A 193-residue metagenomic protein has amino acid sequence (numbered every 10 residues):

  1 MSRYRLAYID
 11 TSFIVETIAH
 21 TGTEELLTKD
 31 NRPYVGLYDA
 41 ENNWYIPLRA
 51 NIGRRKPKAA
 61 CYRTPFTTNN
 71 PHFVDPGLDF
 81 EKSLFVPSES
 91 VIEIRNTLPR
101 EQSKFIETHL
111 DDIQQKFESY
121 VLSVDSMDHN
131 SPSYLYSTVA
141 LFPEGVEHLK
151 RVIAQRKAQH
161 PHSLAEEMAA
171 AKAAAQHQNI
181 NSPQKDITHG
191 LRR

Functional and structural regions predicted by a protein language model:
M1-N31: Short N-terminal edge-element motif at the start of the domain
Y4-Y8, P33-L37, W44-P47, K82-F85: Ordered hydrophobic segments in well-structured contexts
I14-E16, I46-L48, R55, M168 (+1 more regions): Intrinsic structural disorder
A19-T23, K58-R63, I92-R100: Surface-exposed beta-strand edges and their flanking turn/coil or helix-capping segments
L27-N31, Y38-G77: Compact nucleic-acid interaction/catalytic patches
T67-R193: C-terminal terminal-subdomain/extension
